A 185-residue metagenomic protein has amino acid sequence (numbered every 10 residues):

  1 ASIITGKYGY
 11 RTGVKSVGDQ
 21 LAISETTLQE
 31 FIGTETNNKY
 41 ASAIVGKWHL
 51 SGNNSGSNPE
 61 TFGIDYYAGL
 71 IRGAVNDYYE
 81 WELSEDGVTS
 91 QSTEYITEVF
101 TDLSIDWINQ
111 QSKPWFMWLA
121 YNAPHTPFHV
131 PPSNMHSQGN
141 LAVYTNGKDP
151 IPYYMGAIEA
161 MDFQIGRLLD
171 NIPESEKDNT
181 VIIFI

Functional and structural regions predicted by a protein language model:
A1-I185: Formylglycine-dependent sulfatase
